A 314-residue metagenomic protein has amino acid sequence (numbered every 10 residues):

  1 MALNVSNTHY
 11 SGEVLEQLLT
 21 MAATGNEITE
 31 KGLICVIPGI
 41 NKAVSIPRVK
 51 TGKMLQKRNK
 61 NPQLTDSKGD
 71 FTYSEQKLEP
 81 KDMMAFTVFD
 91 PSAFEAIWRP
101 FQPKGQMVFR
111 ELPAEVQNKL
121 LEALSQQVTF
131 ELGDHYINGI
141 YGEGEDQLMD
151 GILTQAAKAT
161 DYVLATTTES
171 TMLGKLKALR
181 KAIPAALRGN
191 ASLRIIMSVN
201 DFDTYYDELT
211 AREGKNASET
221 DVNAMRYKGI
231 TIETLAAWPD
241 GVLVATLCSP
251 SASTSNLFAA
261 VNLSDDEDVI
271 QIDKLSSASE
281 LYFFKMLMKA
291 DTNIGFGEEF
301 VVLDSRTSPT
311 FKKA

Functional and structural regions predicted by a protein language model:
A2-Q56, D150-A165, D207-A314: Sequence/fold signature of self-assembling virion shell proteins
K53-N118: Long, hydrophobic/aromatic-enriched structural stretches that serve as scaffold segments
E79, L187-G189, A278: Solvent-exposed loop and beta-edge segments used for protein-protein assembly and interaction
P91, V199-D201, A236, M288: Short, flexible loop/turn elements at secondary-structure junctions
P100-K181, S305, P309-A314: Alpha-helical scaffold segments that mediate packing/assembly in large oligomeric complexes
Q117, I195-S198, S277: Active-site-proximal structural scaffolding
Y136-Y141, A191-S198, V222: Short coil/turn segments at secondary-structure boundaries
G174-E213: Ordered core of a single globular domain
